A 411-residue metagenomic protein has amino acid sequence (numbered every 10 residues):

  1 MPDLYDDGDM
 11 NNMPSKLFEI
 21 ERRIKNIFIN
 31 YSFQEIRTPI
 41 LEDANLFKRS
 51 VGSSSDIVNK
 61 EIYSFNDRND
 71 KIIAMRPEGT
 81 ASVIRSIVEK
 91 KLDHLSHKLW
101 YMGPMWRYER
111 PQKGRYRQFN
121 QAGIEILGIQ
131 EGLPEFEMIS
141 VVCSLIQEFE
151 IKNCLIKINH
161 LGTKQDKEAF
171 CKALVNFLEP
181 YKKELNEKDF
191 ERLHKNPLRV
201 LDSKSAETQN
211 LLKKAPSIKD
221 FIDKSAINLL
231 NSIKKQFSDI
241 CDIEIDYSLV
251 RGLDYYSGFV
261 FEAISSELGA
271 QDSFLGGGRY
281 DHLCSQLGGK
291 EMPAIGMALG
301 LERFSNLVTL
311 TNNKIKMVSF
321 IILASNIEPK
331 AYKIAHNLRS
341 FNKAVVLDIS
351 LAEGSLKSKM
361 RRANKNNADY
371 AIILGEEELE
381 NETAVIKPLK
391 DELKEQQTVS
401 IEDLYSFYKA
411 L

Functional and structural regions predicted by a protein language model:
M1-L17: Auxiliary tRNA-acceptor-end handling modules of aminoacyl-tRNA synthetases
K16-F33, E42-D43, K60, E78-L92 (+2 more regions): Positively charged, Gly/Ser-enriched RNA/tRNA-binding surfaces
E35, I72-M75: A positional/architectural concept
I40-I73: Polyanion/phosphate-binding surface patch
S53-S55, K172-L174, N366, P388-D391: Short, hinge-like loop/turn segments at secondary-structure boundaries
D56-R68, K172-L201, S265-E267: Acidic, His- and aromatic-enriched active-site or binding-groove loops in soluble protein domains that engage sugars
N69-K71, E125-G132, G162-K164: A generic structural motif
N159-K172: Short, conserved secondary-structure transition motifs
